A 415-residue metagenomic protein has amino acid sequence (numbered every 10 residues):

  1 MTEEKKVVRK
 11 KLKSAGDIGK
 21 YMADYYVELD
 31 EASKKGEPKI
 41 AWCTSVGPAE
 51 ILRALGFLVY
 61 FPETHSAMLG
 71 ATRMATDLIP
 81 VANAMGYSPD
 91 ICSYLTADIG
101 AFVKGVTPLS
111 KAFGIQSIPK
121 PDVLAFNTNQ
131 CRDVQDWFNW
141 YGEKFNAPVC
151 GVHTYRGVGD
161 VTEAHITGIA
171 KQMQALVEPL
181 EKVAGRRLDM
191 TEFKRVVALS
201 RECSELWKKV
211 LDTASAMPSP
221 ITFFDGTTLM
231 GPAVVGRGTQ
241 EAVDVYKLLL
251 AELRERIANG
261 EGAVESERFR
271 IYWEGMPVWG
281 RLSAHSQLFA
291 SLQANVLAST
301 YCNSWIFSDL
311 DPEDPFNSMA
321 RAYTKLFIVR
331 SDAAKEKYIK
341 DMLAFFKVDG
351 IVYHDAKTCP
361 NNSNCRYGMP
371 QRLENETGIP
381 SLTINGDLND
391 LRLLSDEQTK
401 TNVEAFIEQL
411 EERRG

Functional and structural regions predicted by a protein language model:
T2-K39, A170, Q174-V296, T300-Y301: A charged, amphipathic alpha-helical module
D17-K20, D98-K104, L326-D332: Short, flexible loop segments at the rims of nucleotide/cofactor-binding pockets, characterized by
W42-S117, W137-F138: An N-terminal, globular interaction/scaffold subdomain
C43-T44, Y272-E274, H354: Short hydrophobic segments within beta-strands
R53-N83, Y272-K340: Redox- and metal-dependent alpha/beta enzyme cores, enriched for Fe-S-associated oxidoreductases and cofactor-handling
A101-T213: Internal, well-ordered alpha/beta segment that forms a basic, Gly-enriched binding/recognition surface
E336-A344, V348-G350, H354-G415: TerminUS-proximal long segments
